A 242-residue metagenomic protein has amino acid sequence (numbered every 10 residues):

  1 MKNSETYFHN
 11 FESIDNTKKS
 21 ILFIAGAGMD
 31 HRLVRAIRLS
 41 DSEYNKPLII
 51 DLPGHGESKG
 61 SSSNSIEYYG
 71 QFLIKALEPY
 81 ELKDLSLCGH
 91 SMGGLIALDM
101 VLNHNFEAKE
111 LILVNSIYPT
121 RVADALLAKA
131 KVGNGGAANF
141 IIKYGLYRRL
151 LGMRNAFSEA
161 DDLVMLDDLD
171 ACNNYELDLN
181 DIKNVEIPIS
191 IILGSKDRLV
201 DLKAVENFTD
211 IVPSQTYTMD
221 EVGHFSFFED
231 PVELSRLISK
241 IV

Functional and structural regions predicted by a protein language model:
H9-K59: Conserved HGGG/HGGXW glycine-rich cap/lid loop of the alpha/beta-hydrolase fold
A25-A27, L85, G89-S91, G194: Conserved alpha/beta-hydrolase "nucleophile elbow" surrounding the catalytic nucleophile
K46-C88, R236: Active-site loop/oxyanion-hole signature of alpha/beta-hydrolase fold enzymes
L95-A138: Flexible "cap/lid" loop of the alpha/beta hydrolase fold
A125-N184: Conserved alpha/beta-hydrolase catalytic His-Asp/Glu region
V185, I191-L193, D197: Short beta-strand/loop motif that positions the catalytic acidic residue of the alpha/beta-hydrolase fold
R198-A204: Conserved alpha/beta-hydrolase "acid-adjacent" motif
V222-S235: Catalytic histidine-centered segment of alpha/beta-hydrolase-like enzymes
